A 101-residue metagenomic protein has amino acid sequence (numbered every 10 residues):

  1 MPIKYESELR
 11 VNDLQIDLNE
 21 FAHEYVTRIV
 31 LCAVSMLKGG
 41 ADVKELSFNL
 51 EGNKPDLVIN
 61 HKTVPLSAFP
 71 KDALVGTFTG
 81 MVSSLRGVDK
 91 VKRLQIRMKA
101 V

Functional and structural regions predicted by a protein language model:
M1-V101: Conserved mixed alpha/beta catalytic, RNA-binding, or beta-rich assembly cores of soluble enzyme, regulatory
